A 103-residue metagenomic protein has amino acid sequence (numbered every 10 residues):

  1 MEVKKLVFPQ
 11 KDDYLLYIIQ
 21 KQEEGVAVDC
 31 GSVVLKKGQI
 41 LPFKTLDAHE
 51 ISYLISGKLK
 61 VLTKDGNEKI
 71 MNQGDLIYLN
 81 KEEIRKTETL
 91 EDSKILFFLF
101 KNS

Functional and structural regions predicted by a protein language model:
M1-D29, P42: A short, N-terminal "cap"/entry segment at the start of jelly-roll beta-barrel domains of the cupin/DSBH fold
D29-L46, K81: Conserved short histidine dyad/triad with adjacent acidic residue
V34, L46-K60: Short, conserved beta-strand element in jelly-roll/cupin
I40-L46, T63, K69, E88-T89: Short histidine-centered beta-strand/loop micro-motifs that create catalytic or ligand/metal-coordination sites
I55-S56, N72, E91: A cytosolic small-molecule/anion-sensing beta-strand core signal
D65-K81: Short acidic-glycine-tyrosine-enriched beta hairpin
K81-S103: Ligand-binding loop in jelly-roll beta-barrel domains
